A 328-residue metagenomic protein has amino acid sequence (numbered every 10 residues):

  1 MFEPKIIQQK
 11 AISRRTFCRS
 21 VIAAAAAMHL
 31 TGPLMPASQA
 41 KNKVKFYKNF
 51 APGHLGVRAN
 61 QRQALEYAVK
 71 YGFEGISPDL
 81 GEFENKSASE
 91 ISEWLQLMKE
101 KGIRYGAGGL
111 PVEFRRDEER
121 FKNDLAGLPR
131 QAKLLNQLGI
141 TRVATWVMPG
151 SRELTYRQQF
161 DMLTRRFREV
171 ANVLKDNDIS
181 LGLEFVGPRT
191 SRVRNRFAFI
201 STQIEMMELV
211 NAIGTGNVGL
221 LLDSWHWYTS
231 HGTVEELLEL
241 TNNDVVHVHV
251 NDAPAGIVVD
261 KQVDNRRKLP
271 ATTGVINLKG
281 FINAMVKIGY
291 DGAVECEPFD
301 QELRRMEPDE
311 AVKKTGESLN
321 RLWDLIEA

Functional and structural regions predicted by a protein language model:
M1-I12: N-terminal secretory signal peptides
S20-P33, K41-N42, R62, V69 (+4 more regions): Active-site acidic/histidine proton-transfer and metal-coordination neighborhood in alpha/beta enzyme cores
G32-A59, E66-Y67: C-terminal segment of N-terminal export signals and the immediately downstream linker at the start of the mature
F46-P52, I76-P78, Y105-L110, V143-T145 (+4 more regions): Hydrophobic faces of well-ordered beta-strands that scaffold small-molecule active sites in alpha/beta enzyme cores
G53-N60, D79-E90, E113-D124, S151-L154 (+4 more regions): Acidic-and-aromatic substrate-binding clefts and catalytic sites of carbohydrate-active enzymes
R62-G81: Catalytic domains of carbohydrate-active enzymes, especially glycoside hydrolases
A64-L65, E84, E119, V193-M207 (+3 more regions): Gly/Pro-rich active-site loop or hairpin
A68, I76, M98, L135 (+6 more regions): Conserved, mostly hydrophobic/aromatic
